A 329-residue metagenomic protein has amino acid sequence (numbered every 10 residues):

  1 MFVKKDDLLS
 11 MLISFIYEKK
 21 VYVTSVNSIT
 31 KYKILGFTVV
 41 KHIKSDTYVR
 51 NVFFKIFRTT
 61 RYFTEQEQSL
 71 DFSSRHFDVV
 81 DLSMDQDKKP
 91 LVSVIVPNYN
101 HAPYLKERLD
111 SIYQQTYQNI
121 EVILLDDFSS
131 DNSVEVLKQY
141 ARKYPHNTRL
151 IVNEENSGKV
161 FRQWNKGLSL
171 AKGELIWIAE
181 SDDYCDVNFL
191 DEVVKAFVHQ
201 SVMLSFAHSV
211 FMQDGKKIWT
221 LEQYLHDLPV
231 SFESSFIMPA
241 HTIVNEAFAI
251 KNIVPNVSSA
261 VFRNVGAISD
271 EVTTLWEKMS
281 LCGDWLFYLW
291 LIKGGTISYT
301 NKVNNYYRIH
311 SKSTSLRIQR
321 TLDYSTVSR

Functional and structural regions predicted by a protein language model:
I56-S111: N-proximal low-complexity "stem/linker" segments adjacent to membrane-targeting elements
P90-S93, E121, L286: Cell-envelope/extracellular polymer assembly enzymes that use nucleotide-activated donors
L109-V152: Acidic donor-binding segment of Leloir-type glycosyltransferases
N153-A171: Glycine-rich, basic loop-to-helix element that forms the pyrophosphate-binding segment of sugar-nucleotide handling
I176: Short aromatic/hydrophobic "clamp" motif used to bind/position activated sugar donors
E180-Y184, H208: The conserved acidic donor/metal-binding loop of glycosyltransferases
N188-L228: Conserved donor NDP-sugar-binding/catalytic core segment of glycosyltransferases
H226-S328: Conserved nucleotide-sugar donor-binding catalytic segment
